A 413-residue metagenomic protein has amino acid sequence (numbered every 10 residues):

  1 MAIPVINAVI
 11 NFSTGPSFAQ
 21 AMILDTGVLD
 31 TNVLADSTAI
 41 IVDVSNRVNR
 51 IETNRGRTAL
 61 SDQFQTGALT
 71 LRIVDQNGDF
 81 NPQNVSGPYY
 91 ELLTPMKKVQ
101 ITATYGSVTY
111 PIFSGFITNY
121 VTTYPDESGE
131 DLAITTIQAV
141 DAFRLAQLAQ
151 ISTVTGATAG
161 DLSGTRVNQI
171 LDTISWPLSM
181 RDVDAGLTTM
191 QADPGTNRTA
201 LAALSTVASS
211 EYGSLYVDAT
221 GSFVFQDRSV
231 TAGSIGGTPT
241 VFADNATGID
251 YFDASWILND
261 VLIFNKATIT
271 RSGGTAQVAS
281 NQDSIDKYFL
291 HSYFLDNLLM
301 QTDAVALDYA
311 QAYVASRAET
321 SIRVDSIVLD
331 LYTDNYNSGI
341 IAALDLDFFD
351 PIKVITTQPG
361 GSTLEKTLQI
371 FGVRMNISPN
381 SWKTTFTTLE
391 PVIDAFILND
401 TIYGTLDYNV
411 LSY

Functional and structural regions predicted by a protein language model:
M1-A159, Q169, Q191-Y212, V217-A219 (+5 more regions): Assembly/oligomerization scaffold segments
D62-V85, V183-V230, S234-G237, V241-Y413: An acidic/polar, Gly/Ser/Thr-rich interaction patch typically located in mid-to-C-terminal regions of proteins
T94-K98, G160, D347-P351, I355: Glycine-centered loop/turn motifs
D131, T135, S163-R166, N265 (+1 more regions): Alpha-helical structural motif
L145-A149, L178-V183: Short acidic/His/Gly/Ser-rich catalytic and metal-binding motifs that mark active-site loops of diverse hydrolases
L162-S175: Short, charged, amphipathic alpha-helices and their helix-cap/turn boundaries
I174-L178, G361: Short secondary-structure junctions
